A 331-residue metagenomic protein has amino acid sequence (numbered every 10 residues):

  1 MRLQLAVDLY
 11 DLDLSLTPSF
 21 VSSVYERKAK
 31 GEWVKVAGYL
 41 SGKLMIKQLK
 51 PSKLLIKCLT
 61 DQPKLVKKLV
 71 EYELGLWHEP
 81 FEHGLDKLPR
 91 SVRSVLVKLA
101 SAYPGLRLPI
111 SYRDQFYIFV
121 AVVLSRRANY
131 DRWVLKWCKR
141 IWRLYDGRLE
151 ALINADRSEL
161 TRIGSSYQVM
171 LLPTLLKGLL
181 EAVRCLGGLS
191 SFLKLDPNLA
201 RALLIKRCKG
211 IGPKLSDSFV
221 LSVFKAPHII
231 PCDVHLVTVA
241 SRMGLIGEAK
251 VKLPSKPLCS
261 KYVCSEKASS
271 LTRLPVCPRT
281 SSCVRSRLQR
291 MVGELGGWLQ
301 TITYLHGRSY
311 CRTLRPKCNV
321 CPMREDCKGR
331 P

Functional and structural regions predicted by a protein language model:
M1-P331: HhH-family (HhH-GPD) DNA N-glycosylase catalytic core used in base-excision repair
